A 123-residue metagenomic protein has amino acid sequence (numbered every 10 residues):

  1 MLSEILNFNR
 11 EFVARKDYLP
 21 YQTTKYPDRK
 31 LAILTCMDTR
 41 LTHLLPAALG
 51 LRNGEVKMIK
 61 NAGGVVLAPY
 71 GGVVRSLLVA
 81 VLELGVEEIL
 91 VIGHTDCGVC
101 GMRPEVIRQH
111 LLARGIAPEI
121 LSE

Functional and structural regions predicted by a protein language model:
M1-R29, G64-V73, L82-V86, C97-E123: Divalent-metal-activated hydrolytic enzyme cores
K25-R40: N-terminal low-complexity or amphipathic/hydrophobic leaders
L34-C36, K60, I92-H94: Short beta-strand segments
M37-R40, T95-V99: Gly/Ser/Thr-rich loops at beta-strand to alpha-helix junctions that form or flank small-molecule/cofactor-binding
T42-L45, C100-M102: Short glycine-/acidic-enriched loop or helix-start segments at secondary-structure transitions that form or flank
P46-R52: Short Gly/aromatic-enriched secondary-structure transition segments
N53-G64: Glycine/charged-rich beta-loop-alpha catalytic/anionic-binding loops adjacent to active sites
